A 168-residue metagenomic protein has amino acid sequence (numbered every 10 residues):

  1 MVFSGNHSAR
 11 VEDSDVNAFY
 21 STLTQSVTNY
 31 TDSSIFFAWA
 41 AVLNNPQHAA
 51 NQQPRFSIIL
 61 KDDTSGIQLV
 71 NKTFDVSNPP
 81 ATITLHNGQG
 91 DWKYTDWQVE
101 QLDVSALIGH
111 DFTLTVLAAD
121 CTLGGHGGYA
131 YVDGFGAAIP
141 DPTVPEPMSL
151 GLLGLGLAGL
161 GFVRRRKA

Functional and structural regions predicted by a protein language model:
M1-P142: Aromatic (Trp/Tyr/Phe) and Gly/Pro-enriched flexible surface segments
P145-V163: A short, hydrophobic C-terminal helix/tail in secreted or cell-surface proteins
R165-A168: Short, charged juxtamembrane terminal tails flanking transmembrane helices
